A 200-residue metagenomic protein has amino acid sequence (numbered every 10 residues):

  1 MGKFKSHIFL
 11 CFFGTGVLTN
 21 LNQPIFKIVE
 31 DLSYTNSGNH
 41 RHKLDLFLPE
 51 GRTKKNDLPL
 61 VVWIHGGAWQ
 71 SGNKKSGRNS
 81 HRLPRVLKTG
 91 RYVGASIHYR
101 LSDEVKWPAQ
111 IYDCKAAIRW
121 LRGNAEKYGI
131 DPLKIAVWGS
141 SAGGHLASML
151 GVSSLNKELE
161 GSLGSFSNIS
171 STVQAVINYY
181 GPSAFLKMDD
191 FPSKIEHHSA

Functional and structural regions predicted by a protein language model:
V17-N56: N-terminal cap/lid segment of alpha/beta-hydrolase-fold proteins
E50, G67, V93, H98-S102 (+1 more regions): Short beta-to-alpha linker loops that shape the active-site pocket of alpha/beta-hydrolase fold enzymes
N56-A68: Short beta-strand element of the alpha/beta-hydrolase
D57, G72-K75, W107, M149-L150 (+1 more regions): Short, solvent-exposed loop/turn and secondary-structure capping segments
L60, K88-H98, A136: A fold-wide structural signal in alpha/beta-hydrolase
A68-S71, K75, G94, W120: Serine-hydrolase catalytic-loop signature spanning alpha/beta hydrolases and amidase-signature enzymes
K75-A95: Short amphipathic alpha-helix adjacent to the substrate-entry channel of hydrolases
A116-P192: Primarily recognizes the serine-hydrolase "nucleophile elbow" in alpha/beta-hydrolase and SGNH/GDSL folds
